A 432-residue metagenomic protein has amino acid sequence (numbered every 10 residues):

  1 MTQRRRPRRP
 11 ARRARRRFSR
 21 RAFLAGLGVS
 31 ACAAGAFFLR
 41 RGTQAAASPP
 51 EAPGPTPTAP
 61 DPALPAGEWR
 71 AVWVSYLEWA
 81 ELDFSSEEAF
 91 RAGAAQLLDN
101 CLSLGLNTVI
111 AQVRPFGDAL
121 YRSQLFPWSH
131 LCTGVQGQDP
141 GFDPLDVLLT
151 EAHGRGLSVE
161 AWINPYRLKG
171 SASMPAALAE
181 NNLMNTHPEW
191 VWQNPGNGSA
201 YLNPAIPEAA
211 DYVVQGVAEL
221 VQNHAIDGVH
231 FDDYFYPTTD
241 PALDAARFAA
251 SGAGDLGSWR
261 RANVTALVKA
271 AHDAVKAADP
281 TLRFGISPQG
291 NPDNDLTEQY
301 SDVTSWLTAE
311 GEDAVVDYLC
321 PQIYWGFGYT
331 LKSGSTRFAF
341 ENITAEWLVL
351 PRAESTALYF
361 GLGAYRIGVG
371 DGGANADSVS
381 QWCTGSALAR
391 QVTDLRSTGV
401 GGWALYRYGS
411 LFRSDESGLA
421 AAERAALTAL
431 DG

Functional and structural regions predicted by a protein language model:
T2, A22-R41: N-terminal export signals
R8-S30: N-terminal secretory signal peptides and thylakoid transit peptides that target proteins across membranes
G67-W69, W73-S75, W79-S85, Y166-E219: Active-site-adjacent "subsite" loops/lids of carbohydrate-active enzymes
A71, L106-R114, P144-Q193, H230: Glycine-rich, aromatic-flanked loop segments that form ligand/cofactor-binding clefts across common enzyme folds
F90, R155, N185-E312, Q322-W325: Polysaccharide-binding and catalytic clefts of secreted carbohydrate-active enzymes
G93-D118: Catalytic domains of carbohydrate-active enzymes, especially glycoside hydrolases
Y121-T133, R167-P195, Y234-G252, A376-S380: Aromatic- and acidic-residue-enriched segments that line the glycan-binding/catalytic groove of carbohydrate-active
G311-S333, E354-D431: Substrate-binding cleft of secreted/luminal carbohydrate-active enzymes
